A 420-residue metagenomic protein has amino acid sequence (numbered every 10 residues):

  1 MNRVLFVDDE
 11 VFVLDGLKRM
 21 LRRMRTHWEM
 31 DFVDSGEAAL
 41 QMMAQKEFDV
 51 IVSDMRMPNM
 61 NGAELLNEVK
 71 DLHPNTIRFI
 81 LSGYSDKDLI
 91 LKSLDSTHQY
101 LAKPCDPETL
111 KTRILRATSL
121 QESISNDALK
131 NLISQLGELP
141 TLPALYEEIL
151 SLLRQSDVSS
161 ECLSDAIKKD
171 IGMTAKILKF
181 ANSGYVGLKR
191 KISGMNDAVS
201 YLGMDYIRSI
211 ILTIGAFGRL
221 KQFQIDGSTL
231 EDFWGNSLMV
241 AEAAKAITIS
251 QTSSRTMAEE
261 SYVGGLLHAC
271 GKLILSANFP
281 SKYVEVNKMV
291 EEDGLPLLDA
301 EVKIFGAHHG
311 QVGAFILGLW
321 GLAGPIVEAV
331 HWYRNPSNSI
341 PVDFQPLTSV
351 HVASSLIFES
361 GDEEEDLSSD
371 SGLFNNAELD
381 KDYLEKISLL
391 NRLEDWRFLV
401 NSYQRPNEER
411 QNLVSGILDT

Functional and structural regions predicted by a protein language model:
F6, T26-D34, M42: Short hydrophobic/Thr-rich beta-strand motif most characteristic of the beta2 strand and flanking loop of CheY-like
D8, D54, S82: Active-site residues of response regulator receiver
V11-D31: Two-component/phosphorelay signaling modules centered on CheY-like receiver
D34-A38, N61-L65: Acidic catalytic/metal-coordinating carboxylates
K46-V52: Active-site beta3 strand of CheY-like receiver
M57: Receiver (REC) domain active-site loop signature in two-component systems and cognate sites in sensor histidine kinases
E64, I77, Y84-L101, E108: Alpha4 helix (beta4-alpha4-beta5 surface) of REC/receiver domains from two-component response regulators
P107-E285, E291-S371, V414-D419: Conserved alpha-helical "signature site" that marks functionally important helical segments or helix/loop junctions
